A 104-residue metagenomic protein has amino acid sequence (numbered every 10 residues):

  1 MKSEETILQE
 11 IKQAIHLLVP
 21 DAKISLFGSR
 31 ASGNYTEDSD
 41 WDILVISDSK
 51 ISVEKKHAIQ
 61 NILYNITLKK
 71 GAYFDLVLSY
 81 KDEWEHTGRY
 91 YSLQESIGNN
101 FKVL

Functional and structural regions predicted by a protein language model:
M1-K23, S32-E37, S47-L104: Catalytic core of pol beta-like nucleotidyltransferases
S29: P-loop (Walker A) phosphate-binding loop of NTP-binding proteins
